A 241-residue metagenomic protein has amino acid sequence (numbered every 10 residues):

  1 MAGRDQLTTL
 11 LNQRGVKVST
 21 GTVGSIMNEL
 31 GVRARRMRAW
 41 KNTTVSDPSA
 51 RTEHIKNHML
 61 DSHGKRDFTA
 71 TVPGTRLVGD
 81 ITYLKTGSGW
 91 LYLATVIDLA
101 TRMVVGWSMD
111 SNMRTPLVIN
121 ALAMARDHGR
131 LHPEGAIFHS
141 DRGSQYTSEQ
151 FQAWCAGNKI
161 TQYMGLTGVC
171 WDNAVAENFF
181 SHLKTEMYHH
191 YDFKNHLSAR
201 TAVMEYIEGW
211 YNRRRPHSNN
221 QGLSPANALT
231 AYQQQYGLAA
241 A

Functional and structural regions predicted by a protein language model:
M1-T71, V169, S224-Q234: Basic, flexible linker segments flanking DNA-binding modules in nucleic acid-interacting mobile-element proteins
L7, V23, M59, D80 (+11 more regions): Mobile genetic element proteins and their domesticated derivatives, centered on retroelements and DNA transposons
T44-S46, S140-R142, S148-F151, M164-K184 (+2 more regions): RNase H-like two-metal-ion nuclease catalytic core shared by retroviral integrases and related mobile-element nucleases
D61-V105, S111: An active-site-proximal beta-strand-loop segment
K85, G89, W107-L131: Active-site beta-loop-alpha junctions of metal-dependent nucleic acid enzymes, especially the RNase H-like/DDE
T101-W107, Q162-G165, H189-H190: Short small-residue beta-strand/loop micro-motif enriched in glycine and branched aliphatics
A156-I160, H182-A241: C-terminal domain-tail junction helix/linker
